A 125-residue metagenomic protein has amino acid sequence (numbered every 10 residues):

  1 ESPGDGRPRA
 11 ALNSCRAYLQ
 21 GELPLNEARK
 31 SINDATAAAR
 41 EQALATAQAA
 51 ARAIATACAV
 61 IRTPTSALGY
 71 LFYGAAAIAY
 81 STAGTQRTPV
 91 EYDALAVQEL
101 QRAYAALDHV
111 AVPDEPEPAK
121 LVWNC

Functional and structural regions predicted by a protein language model:
E1-D93: Structured binding/interaction patches within domain cores
I78-C125: C-terminal auxiliary extensions adjacent to catalytic cores
